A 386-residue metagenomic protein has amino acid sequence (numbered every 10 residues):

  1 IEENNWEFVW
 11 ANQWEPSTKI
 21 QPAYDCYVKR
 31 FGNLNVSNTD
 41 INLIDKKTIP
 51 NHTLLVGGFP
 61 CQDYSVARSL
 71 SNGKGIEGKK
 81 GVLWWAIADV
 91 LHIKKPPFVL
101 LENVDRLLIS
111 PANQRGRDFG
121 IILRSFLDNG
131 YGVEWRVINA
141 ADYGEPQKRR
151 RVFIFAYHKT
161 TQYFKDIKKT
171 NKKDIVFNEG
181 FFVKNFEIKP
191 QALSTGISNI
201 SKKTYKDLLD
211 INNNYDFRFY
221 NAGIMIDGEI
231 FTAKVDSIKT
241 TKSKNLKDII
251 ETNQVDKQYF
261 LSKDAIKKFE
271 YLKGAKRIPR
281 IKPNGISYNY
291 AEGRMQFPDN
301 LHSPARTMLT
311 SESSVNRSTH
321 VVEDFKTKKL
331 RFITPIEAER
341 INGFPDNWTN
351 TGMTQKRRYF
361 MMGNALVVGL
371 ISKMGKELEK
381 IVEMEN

Functional and structural regions predicted by a protein language model:
I1-N42: SAM cofactor-binding core of SAM-dependent methyltransferases, primarily the Rossmann-like beta-alpha-beta module
I20-Y24, G116-G120, P335: Short, surface-exposed alpha-helical segments at coil->helix boundaries
D40, L83-A86, L370: Well-ordered alpha-helical segments embedded in enzymatic catalytic cores
K47-H52, Y64-M295: Class I S-adenosyl-L-methionine
H52-G58: Short SAM/SAH-binding signature in class I
Q62, T161-Y163, S313-S318: Short, acidic Gly/Pro/Ser/Thr-rich loop/turn segments
Y220-N386: C-terminal target-recognition/interaction regions appended to catalytic cores
